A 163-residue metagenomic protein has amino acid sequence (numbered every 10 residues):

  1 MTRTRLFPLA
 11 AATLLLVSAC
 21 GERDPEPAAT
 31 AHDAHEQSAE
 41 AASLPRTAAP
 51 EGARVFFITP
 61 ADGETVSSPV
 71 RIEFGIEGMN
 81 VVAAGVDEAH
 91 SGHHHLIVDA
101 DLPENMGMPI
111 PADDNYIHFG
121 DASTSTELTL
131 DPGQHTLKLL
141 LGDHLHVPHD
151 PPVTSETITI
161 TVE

Functional and structural regions predicted by a protein language model:
M1-S18: Sec-dependent bacterial lipoprotein signal peptides
A12, P50-G52, S91: Sequence-level motif detector for i,i+2 pairs with an aromatic at +2
C20-R23: Bacterial signal peptide processing site
P27-A28, S67: Cys/His-rich zinc-coordinating "finger/knuckle" motifs
A28-R54: Post-signal peptide N-terminal segment of mature Sec-exported envelope proteins
P45-A48, G63, P69-E73, D87-E163: Long, low-complexity serine/threonine/glycine- and acidic-rich segments characteristic of extracellular
F57-A61: Surface-exposed, proline-enriched loop/turn segments that connect beta strands in immunoglobulin-like
G75-V86: Short amphipathic, basic-aromatic surface patches that mediate peripheral association with negatively charged
